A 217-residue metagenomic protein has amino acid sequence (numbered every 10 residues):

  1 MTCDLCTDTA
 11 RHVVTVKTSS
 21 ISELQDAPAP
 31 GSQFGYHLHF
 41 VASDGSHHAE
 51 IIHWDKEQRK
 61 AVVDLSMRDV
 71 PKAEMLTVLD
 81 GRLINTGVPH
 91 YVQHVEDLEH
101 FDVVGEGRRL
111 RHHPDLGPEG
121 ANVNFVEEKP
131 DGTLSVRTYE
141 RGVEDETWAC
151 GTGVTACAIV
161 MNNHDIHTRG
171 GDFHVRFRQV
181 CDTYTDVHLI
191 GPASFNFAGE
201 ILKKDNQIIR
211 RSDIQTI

Functional and structural regions predicted by a protein language model:
M1-A149, A156-I217: Active-site proximal loop and beta-alpha junction motif in alpha/beta enzyme cores
